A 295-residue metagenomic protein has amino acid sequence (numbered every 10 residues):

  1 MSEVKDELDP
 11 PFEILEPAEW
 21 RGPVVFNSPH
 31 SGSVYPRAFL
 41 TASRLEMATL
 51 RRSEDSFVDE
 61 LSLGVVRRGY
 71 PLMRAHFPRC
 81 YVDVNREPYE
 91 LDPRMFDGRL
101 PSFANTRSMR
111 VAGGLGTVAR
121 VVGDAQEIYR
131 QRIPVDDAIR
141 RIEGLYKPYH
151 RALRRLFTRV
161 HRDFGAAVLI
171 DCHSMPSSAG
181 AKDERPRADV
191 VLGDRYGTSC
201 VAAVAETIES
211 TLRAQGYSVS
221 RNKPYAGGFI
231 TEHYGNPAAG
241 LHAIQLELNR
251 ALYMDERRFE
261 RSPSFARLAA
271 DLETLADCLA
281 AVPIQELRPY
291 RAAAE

Functional and structural regions predicted by a protein language model:
M1-L169, S174-I244, L248-E295: N-terminal catalytic or cofactor-binding beta/alpha core of small enzyme domains
